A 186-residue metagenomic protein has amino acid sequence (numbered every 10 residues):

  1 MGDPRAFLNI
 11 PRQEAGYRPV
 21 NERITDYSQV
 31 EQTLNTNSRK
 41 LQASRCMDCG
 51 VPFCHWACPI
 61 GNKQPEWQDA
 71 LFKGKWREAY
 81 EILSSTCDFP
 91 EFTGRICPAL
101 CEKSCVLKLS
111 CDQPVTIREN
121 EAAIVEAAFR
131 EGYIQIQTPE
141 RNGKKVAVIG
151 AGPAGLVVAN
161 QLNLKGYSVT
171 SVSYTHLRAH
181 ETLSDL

Functional and structural regions predicted by a protein language model:
M1-K145: Ferredoxin-type iron-sulfur electron-transfer modules and their immediate structural context
C58, A159-L162, T175: Hydrophobic alpha-helical segments that mediate membrane insertion or helix-helix packing
A147-S168: N-terminal Rossmann-like FAD-binding beta1-loop-alpha1 element of flavoenzymes
V172: The conserved SAM/SAH-binding core of class I Rossmann-like methyltransferase domains, concentrating on the hydrophobic
T175-T182: Conserved small/polar residues in nucleotide/adenosyl-binding loops
